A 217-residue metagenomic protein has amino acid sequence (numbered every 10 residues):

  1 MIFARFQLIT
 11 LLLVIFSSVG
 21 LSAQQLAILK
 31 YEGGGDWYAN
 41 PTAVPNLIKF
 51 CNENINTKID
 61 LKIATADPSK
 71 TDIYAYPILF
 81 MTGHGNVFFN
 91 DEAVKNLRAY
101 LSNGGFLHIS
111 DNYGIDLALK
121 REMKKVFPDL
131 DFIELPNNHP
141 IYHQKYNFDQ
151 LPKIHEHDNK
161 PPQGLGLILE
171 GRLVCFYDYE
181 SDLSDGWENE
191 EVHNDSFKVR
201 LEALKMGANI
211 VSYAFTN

Functional and structural regions predicted by a protein language model:
M1-R5: N-terminal secretory signal peptides that target proteins for export/translocation
Q7-S18: Bacterial N-terminal signal peptides
S22-I78, H84-G85, V174, D182-L183 (+1 more regions): Aromatic-Pro/Gly-enriched surface loop or interdomain linker that acts as a lid/target-recognition segment
L26, I78-L117: Short alpha-beta junction capping motif
Y31-G35, H84-F88, F106, Y113-L117 (+2 more regions): Solvent-exposed loop/turn segments at secondary-structure junctions within structured extracellular/periplasmic domains
K58-A66, I109-N112, L130-N137: Surface-exposed patches in mature extracellular/periplasmic domains of secreted proteins
P68, N159-C175: Short, surface-exposed beta-strand/loop micro-motifs that present aromatic residues
R121-L151: Acidic, glycine-rich loop-and-strand cores that form catalytic or ligand-binding grooves in diverse globular domains
